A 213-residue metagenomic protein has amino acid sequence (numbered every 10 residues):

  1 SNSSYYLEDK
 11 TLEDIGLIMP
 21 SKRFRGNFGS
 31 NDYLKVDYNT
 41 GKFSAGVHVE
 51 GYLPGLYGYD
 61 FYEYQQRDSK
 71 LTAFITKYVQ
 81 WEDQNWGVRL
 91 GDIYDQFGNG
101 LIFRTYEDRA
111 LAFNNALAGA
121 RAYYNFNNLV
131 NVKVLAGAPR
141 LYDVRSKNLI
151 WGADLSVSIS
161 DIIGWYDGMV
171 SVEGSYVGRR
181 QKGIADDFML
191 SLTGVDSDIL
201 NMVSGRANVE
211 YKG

Functional and structural regions predicted by a protein language model:
S1-G29, Y38-V49, L53-F74, E82-N85 (+1 more regions): Signature for the C-terminal beta-barrel architecture of outer-membrane proteins
Y94-L101, T105: Surface-exposed extracellular loop regions of Gram-negative outer-membrane beta-barrel proteins, predominantly
